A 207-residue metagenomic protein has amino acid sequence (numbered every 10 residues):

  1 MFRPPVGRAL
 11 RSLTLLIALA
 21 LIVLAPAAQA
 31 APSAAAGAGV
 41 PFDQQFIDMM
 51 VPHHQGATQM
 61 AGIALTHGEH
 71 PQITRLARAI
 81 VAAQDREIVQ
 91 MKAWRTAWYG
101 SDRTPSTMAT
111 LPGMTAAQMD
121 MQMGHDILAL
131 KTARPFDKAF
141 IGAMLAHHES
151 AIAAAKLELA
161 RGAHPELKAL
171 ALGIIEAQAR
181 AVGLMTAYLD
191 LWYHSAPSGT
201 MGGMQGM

Functional and structural regions predicted by a protein language model:
F2-T14: Bacterial N-terminal signal peptides that target proteins for export
V6, I22, A27-A28: Intrinsic disorder/low-complexity segments
S12-L24: Bacterial N-terminal signal peptides
A30-M207: All-alpha RGS (Regulator of G-protein Signaling) helical domain and cognate RGS-like helical scaffolds
